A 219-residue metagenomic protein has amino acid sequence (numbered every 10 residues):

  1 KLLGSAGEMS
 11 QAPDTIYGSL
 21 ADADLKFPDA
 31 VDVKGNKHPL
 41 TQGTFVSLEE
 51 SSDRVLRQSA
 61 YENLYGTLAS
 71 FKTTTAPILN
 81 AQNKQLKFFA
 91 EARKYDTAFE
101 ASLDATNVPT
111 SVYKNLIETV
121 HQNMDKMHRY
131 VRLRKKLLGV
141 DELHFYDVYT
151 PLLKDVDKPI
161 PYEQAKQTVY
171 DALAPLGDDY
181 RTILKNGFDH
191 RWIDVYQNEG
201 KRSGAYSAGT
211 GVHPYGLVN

Functional and structural regions predicted by a protein language model:
K1-S111, N115, T119-N123, E163 (+2 more regions): His/Asp/Glu-rich acidic catalytic environments and adjacent acidic regulatory segments
F45, V195-N219: Active-site scaffold of zinc-dependent metalloenzymes
Y61-L64, T75-P77, L143-D147, T210-P214: Short amphipathic alpha-helical segments, especially helix-boundary/capping motifs
A92-A98, E142-Y146, S207-T210: Flexible hinge/switch segments at interdomain interfaces of large molecular machines
K114, D125, R129-P175, R181 (+2 more regions): Long, K/E/R/D-enriched contiguous segments that form extended
W192: Short, solvent-exposed loop/turn elements at beta->coil junctions and helix N-caps that rim active or binding pockets
